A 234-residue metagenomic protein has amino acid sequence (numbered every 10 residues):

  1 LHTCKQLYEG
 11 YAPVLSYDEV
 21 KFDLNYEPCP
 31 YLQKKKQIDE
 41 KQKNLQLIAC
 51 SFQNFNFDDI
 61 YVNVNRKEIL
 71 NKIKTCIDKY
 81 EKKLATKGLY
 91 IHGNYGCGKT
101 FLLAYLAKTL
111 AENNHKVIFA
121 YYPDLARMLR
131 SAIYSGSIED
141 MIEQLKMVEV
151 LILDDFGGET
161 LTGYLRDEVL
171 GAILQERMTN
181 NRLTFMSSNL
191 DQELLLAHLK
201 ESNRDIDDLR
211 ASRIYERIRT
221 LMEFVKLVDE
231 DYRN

Functional and structural regions predicted by a protein language model:
L1-E68, D229, N234: A short, basic N-terminal segment
D59-L89: Pre-Walker A (pre-P-loop) alpha-helix and adjacent loop at the N terminus of AAA/AAA+ ATPase modules, a conserved
K67-N71, A111-M147, T160-D167: Short glycine-rich substrate-engagement loop in P-loop NTPases that contacts/grips substrate
K83-L103: Walker A/P-loop nucleotide-binding motif
T86-Y90, K116-V117, V150, L183: Residue-level preference for the first positions of well-ordered beta-strands
F101-N114: P-loop NTPase Walker A phosphate-binding motif
F119, I152-D154, L183-N189: Structural recognition of the conserved hydrophobic beta-strand(s) that form the central parallel beta-sheet of P-loop
A126-A132, E159-N234: Replace "adjacent to P-loop NTPase cores in ATP/GTP-dependent enzymes" with "adjacent to NTP-binding cores
